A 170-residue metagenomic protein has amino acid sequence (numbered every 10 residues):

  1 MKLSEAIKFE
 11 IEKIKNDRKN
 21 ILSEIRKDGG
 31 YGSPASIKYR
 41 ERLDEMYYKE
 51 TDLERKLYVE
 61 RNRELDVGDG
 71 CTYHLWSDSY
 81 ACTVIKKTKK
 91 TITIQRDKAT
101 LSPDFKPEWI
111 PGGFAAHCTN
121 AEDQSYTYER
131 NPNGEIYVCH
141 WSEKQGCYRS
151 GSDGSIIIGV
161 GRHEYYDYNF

Functional and structural regions predicted by a protein language model:
M1-Y80, T91-F170: Mixed-charge, low-complexity intrinsically disordered regions
